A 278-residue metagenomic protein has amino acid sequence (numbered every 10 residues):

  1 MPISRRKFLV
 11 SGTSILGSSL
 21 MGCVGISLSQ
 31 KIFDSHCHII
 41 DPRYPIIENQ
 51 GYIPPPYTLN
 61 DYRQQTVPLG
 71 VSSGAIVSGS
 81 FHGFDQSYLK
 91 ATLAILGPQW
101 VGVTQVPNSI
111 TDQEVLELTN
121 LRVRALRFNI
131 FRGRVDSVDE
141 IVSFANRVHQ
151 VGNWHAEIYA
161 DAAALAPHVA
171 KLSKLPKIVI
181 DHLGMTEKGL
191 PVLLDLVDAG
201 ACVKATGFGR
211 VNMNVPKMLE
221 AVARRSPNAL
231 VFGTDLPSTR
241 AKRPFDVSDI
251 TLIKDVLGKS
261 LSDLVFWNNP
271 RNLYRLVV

Functional and structural regions predicted by a protein language model:
I3-C23, Q30-K31, P55-S73, R243-V278: Mid-to-C-terminal alpha-helical segments outside catalytic/metal-binding sites
G22-P42: C-terminal segment of N-terminal export signals and the immediately downstream linker at the start of the mature
F33-S35, A75-I76, G102-T104, L126-F128 (+4 more regions): Hydrophobic faces of well-ordered beta-strands that scaffold small-molecule active sites in alpha/beta enzyme cores
I40-P42, F81-F84, S109-I110, A163-A166 (+3 more regions): Active-site environment of divalent metal-dependent phosphoester hydrolases
N49-L96, L116: Alpha-helical scaffold segments that flank or form the walls of functional sites
G83-A163, A199-C202, G207-R210: Active-site gating/metal-coordination segments in enzymes
S87-A91, D112-T119, S137-V142, A162-I180 (+2 more regions): Distinct, well-ordered alpha-helical segments
P191-V278: H/E-rich (His + Asp/Glu) clusters that bind or coordinate divalent metals
